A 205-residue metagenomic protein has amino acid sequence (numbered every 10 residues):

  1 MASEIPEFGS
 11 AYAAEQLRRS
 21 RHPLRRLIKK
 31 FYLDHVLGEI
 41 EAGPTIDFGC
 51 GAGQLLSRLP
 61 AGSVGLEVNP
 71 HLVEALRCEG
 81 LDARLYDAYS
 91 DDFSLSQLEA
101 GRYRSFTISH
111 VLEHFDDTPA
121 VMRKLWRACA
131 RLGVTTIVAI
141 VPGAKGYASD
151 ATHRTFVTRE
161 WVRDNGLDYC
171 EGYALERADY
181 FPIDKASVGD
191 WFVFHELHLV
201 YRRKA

Functional and structural regions predicted by a protein language model:
M1-G101, S105, S109, M122 (+3 more regions): Conserved N-terminal segment of class I S-adenosyl-L-methionine
Q16, V141-K145: Short, histidine-centered active-site or binding-site loop motifs used for metal coordination, general acid-base
Q54-S57, K145-S149: Short catalytic/ligand-binding loop motif for oxyanion handling, primarily in non-cytosolic enzymes, centered on
H110-H114: Short catalytic micro-motifs in class I SAM-dependent methyltransferases
F115-P119: A structural helix-start
A120-V134: A short glycine-rich, Lys/Arg-flanked "PGG" loop and its adjoining helix->strand segment in the class I
L132-P142: Conserved beta-strand signature within the Rossmann-like core of class I S-adenosyl-L-methionine
G146-N165: Acceptor-substrate binding/catalytic loop of class I
